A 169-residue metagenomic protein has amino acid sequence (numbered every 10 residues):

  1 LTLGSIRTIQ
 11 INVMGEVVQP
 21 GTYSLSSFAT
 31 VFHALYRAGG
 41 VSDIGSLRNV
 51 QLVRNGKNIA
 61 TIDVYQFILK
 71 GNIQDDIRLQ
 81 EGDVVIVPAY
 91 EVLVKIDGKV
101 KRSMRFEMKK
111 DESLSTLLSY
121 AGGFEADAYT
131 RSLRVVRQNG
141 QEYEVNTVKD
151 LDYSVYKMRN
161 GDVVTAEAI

Functional and structural regions predicted by a protein language model:
L1-I169: Ser/Thr/Pro/Gly-biased, low-complexity, turn-/loop-rich segments that often occur immediately after N-terminal
